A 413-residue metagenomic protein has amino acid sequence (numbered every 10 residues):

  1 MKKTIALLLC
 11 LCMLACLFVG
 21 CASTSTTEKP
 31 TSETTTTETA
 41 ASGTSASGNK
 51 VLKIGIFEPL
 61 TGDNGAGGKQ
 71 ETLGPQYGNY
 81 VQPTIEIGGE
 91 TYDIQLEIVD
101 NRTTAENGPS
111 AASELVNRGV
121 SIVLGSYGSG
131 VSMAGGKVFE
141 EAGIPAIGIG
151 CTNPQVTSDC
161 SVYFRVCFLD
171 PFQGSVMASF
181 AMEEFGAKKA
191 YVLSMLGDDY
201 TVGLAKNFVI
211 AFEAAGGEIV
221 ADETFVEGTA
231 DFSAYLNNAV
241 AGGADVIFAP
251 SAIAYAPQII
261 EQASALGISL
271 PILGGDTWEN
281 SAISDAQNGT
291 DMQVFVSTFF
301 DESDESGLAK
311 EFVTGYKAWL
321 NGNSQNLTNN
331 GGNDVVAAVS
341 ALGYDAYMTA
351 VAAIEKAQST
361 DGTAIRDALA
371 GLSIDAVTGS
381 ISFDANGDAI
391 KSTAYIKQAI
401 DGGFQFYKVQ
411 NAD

Functional and structural regions predicted by a protein language model:
F18-S32: Bacterial lipoprotein signal-peptidase II cleavage site
G48, G55-Q76, V99-A105, G128 (+3 more regions): Extracytoplasmic "Venus flytrap"
A66-L73, I85-T157, V166, F225-F232 (+3 more regions): Beta-alpha junction/loop-to-helix N-cap segments that form part of ligand/metal-binding clefts
D100, V156-F180, D222-T224, N288-S303: Short beta-strand elements at the ligand-binding edges of bilobed clamshell
V138-A142, N207-E302: Extracellular/periplasmic bilobed ligand-binding domains
Y163-E227, V246: An alpha-beta-alpha
A263-L342, Q398-I400, F404-N411: Extracellular/periplasmic periplasmic-binding protein-like sensory domains
S324-A341, T349-G403: Segments of small-molecule ligand-sensing domains
